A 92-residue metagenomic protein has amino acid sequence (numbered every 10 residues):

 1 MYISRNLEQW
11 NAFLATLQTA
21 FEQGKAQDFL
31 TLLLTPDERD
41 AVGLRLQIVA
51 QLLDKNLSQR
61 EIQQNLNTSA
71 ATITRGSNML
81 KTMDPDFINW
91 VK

Functional and structural regions predicted by a protein language model:
M1-A20: General nucleic-acid-binding
A26-R45: Short, Lys/Arg-enriched anionic-surface-contact patches
V42-L57: Short, amphipathic alpha-helical "recognition" segments used to contact nucleic acids or chromatin
K55, S69, L80-K81: The DNA-recognition helices of helix-turn-helix-type DNA-binding domains
Q59, V91-K92: Eukaryotic endosomal/vacuolar membrane-trafficking regulators centered on PX-domain-mediated PI3P pathways
R60-N67: Short alpha-helical "recognition helix" segments of helix-turn-helix
N78-V91: Short, solvent-exposed alpha-helical "recognition" segments
